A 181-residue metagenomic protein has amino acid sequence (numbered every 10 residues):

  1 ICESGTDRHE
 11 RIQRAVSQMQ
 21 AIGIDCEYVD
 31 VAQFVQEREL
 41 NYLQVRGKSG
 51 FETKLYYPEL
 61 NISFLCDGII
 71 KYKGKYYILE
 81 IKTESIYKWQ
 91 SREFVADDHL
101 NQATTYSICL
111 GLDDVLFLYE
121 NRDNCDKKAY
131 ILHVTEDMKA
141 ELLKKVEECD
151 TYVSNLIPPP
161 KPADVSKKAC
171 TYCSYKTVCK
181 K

Functional and structural regions predicted by a protein language model:
I1-I78, S85: Metal-dependent nuclease catalytic cores that hydrolyze phosphodiester bonds in DNA/RNA, characterized by
G47-S49, F94-D97: A short linear-motif detector with a strong N-terminal bias
L60-N61, V95-H99: Short, glycine/acidic-rich beta->alpha junctions
I81-F94: Short beta-strand-loop-alpha-helix junction that forms the active-site gateway of nucleic-acid-processing nucleases
S91-A96, C109-K181: Metal-dependent nuclease catalytic regions and adjoining charged, substrate-binding loops involved in nucleic-acid end
